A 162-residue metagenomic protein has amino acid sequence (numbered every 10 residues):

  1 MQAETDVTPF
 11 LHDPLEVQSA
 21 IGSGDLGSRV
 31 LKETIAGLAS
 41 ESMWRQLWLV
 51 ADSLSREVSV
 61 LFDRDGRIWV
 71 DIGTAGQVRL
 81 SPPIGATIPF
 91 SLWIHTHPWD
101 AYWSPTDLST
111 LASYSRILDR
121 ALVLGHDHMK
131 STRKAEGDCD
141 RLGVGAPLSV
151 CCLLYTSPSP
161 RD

Functional and structural regions predicted by a protein language model:
M1-G22: An acidic, glycine-rich, mixed-charge low-complexity segment common to nucleic-acid enzymes
G24-V60: Polybasic, low-complexity association/targeting segments
E57-D63, L122-V123: Short beta-strand scaffold segments in enzyme catalytic cores
G66-Y114: Short HxH-centered metal-ligating active-site micro-motif
S115-K130: Nucleic-acid nuclease catalytic cores
Y155-D162: Conserved small/polar residues in nucleotide/adenosyl-binding loops
